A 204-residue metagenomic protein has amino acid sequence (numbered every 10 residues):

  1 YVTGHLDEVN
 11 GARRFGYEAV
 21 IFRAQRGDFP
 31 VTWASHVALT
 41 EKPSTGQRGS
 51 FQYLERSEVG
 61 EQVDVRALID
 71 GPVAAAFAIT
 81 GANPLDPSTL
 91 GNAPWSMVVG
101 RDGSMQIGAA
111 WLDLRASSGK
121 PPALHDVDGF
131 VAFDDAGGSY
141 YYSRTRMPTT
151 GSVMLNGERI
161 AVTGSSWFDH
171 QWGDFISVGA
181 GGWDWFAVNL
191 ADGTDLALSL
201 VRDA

Functional and structural regions predicted by a protein language model:
Y1-A204: Structured soluble/peripheral alpha/beta segments that form catalytic or ligand/cofactor-binding pockets
